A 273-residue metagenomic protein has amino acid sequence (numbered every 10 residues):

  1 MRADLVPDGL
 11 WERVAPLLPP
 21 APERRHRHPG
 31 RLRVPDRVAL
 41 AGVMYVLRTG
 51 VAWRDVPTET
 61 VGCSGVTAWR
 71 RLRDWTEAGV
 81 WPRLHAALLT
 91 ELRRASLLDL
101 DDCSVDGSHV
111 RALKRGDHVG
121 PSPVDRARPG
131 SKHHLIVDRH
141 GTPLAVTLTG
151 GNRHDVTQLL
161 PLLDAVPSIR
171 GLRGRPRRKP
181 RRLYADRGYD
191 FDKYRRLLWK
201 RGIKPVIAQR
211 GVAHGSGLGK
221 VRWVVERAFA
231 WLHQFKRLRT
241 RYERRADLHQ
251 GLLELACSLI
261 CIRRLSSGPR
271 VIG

Functional and structural regions predicted by a protein language model:
M1-G273: Short alpha-helical elements
